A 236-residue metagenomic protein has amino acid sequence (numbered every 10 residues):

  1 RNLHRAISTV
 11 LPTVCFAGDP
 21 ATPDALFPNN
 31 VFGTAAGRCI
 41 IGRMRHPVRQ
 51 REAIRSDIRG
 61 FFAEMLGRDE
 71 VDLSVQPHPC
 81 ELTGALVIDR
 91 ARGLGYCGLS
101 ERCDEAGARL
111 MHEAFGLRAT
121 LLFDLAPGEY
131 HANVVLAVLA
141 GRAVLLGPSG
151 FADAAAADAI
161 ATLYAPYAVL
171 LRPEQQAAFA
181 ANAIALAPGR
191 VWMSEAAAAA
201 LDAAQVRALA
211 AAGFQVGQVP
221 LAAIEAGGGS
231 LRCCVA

Functional and structural regions predicted by a protein language model:
R1-A236: The feature marks the mature, well-folded catalytic cores of soluble enzymes
